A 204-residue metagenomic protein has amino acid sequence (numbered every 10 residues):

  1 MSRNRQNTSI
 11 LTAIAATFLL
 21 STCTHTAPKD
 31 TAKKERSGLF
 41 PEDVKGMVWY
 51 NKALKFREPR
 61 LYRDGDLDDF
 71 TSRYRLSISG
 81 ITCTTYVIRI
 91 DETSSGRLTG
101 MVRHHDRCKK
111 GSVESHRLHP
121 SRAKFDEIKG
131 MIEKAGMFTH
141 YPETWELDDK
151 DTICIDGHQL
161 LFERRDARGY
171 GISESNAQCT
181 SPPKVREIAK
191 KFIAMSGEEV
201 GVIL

Functional and structural regions predicted by a protein language model:
M1-S2, K190: Short alpha-helix boundary/capping motifs
S2-L11: Bacterial N-terminal signal peptides that target proteins for export
T12-S21: Bacterial N-terminal signal peptides
T24-L204: Function-determining sites in protein domains
